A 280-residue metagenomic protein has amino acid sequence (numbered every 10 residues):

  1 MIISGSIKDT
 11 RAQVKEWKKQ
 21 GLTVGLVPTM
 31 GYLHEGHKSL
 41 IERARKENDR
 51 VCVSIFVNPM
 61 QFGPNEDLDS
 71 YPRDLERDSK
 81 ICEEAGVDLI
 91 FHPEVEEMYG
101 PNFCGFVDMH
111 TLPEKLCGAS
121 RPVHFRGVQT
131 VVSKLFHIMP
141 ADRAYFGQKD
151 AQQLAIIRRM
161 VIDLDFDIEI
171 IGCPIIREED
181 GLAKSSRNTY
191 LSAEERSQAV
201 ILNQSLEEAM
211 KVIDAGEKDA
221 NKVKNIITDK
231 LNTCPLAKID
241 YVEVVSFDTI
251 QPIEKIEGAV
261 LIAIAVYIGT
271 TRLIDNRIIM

Functional and structural regions predicted by a protein language model:
M1-I2, M280: Short, Lys/Arg-enriched, disordered terminal segments
I2-L236, V245-T249: Nucleotidyltransferase catalytic core that binds NTPs
I226-M280: Phosphate/ribose-recognition catalytic cores of enzymes acting on nucleotide-derived substrates
